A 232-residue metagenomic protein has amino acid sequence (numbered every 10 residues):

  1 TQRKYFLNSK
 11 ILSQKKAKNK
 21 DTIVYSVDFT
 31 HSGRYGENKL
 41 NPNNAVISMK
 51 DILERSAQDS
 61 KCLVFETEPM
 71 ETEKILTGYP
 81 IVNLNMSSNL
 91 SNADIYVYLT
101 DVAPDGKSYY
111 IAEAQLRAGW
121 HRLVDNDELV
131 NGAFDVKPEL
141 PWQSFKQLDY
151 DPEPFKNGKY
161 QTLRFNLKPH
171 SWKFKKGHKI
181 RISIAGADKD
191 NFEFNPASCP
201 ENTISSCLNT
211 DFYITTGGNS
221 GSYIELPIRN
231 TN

Functional and structural regions predicted by a protein language model:
T1-N232: C-terminal, loop-rich substrate-recognition/catalytic regions characterized by aromatic stacking residues
